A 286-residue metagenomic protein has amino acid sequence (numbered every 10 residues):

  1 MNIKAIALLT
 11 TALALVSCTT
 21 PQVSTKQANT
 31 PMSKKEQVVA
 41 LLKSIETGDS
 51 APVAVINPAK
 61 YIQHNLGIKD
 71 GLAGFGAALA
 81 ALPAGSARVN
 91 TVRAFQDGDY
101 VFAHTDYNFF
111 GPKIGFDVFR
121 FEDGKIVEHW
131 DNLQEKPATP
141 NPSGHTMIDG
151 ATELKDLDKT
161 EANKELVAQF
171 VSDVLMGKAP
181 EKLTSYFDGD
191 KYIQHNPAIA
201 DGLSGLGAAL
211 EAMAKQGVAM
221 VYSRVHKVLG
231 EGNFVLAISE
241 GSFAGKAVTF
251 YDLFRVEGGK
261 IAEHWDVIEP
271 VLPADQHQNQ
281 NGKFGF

Functional and structural regions predicted by a protein language model:
M1-A7: Bacterial N-terminal signal peptides that target proteins for export
A14-S17: C-terminal motif of bacterial Sec signal peptides marking the signal peptidase cleavage site
T19-F286: C-terminal and inter-domain tail/linker signature
